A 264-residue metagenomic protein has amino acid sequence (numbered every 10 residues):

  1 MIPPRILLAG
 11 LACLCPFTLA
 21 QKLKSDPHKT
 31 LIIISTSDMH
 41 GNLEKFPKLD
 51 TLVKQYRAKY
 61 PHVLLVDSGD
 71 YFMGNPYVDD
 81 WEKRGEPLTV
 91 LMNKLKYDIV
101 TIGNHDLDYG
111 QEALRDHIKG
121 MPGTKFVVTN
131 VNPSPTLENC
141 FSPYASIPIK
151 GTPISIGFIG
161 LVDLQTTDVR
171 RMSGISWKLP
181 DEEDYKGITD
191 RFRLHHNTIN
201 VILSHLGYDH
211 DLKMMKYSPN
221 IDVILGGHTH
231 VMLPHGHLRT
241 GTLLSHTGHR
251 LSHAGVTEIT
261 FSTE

Functional and structural regions predicted by a protein language model:
M1-L7: Bacterial N-terminal signal peptides that target proteins for export
I2, L19-Q21: Intrinsically disordered, low-complexity regions enriched in serine, threonine, proline and polar/charged residues
L8-L11, V66: Generic detection of intrinsically disordered/low-complexity segments and helix-coil linkers/edges
L11-T18: Hydrophobic h-region of N-terminal signal peptides that target proteins for export in Gram-negative bacteria
Q21-E264: Acidic, metal/ion-coordinating pockets
